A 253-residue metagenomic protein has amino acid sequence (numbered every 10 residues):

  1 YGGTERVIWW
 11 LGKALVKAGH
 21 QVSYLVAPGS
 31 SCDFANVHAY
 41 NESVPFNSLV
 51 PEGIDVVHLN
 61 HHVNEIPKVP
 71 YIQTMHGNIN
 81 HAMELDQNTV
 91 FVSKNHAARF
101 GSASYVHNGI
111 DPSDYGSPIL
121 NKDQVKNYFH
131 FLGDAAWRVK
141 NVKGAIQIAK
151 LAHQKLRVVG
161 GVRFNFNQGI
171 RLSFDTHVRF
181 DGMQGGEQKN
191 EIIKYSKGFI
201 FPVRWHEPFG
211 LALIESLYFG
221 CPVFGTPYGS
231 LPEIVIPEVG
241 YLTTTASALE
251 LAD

Functional and structural regions predicted by a protein language model:
A103-V106, D114-V159: Conserved donor-binding/catalytic core segment of Leloir-type glycosyltransferases
F131, K194-P208, C221: Acidic donor-binding loop of glycosyltransferase active sites
A136-K140, R204-L211, P232-E233: Nucleotide-sugar-dependent
G160, Q168-E191: Nucleotide-activated donor-binding/catalytic signature segment of Leloir-type glycosyltransferases, i.e., the conserved
N190, L213-Y218, P232-E233: Short alpha-helical segment that forms part of, or immediately flanks, the ligand-binding pocket in carbohydrate-active
E207-G210, L217, P227: Short glycine/acidic-rich beta->alpha loop that forms part of the nucleotide-sugar donor binding site in diverse
P222-G225, L242: Short hydrophobic beta-strand element within catalytic cores of glycosyltransferases and related nucleotide-activated
P237, Y241-S247: Conserved acidic donor-binding segment of nucleotide-sugar-dependent glycosyltransferases
